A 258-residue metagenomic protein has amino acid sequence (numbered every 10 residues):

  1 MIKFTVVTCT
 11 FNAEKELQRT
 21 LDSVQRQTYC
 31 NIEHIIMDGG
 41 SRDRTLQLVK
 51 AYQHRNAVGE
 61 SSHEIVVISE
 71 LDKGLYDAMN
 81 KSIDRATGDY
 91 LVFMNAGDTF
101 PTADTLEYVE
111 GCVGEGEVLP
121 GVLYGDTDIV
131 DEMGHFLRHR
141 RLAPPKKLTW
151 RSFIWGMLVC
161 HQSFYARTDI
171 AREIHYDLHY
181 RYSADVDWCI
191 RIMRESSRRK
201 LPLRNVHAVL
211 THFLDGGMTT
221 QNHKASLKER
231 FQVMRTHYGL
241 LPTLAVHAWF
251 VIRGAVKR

Functional and structural regions predicted by a protein language model:
M1-R26: N-proximal low-complexity "stem/linker" segments adjacent to membrane-targeting elements
I2-T5, E33, D187: Cell-envelope/extracellular polymer assembly enzymes that use nucleotide-activated donors
N31-G40, I68-E70: Short beta-strand/loop segment that forms part of the nucleotide-sugar
D38-L48, N95: A conserved acidic beta->alpha catalytic loop
S69-A86: Glycine-rich, basic loop-to-helix element that forms the pyrophosphate-binding segment of sugar-nucleotide handling
L91: Short aromatic/hydrophobic "clamp" motif used to bind/position activated sugar donors
A103-L137: Conserved donor NDP-sugar-binding/catalytic core segment of glycosyltransferases
G125, H139-S226: Conserved nucleotide-sugar donor-binding catalytic segment
